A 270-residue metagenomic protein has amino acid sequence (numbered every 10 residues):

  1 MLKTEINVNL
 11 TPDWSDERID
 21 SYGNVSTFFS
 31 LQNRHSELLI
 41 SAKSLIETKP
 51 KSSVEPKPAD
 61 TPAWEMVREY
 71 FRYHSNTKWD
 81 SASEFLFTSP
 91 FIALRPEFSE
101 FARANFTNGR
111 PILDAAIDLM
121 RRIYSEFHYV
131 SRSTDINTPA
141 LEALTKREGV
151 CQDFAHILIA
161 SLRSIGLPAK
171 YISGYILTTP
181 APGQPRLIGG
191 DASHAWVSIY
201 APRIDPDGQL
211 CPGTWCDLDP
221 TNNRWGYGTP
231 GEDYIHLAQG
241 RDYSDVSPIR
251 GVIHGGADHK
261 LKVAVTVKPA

Functional and structural regions predicted by a protein language model:
M1-R72: Intrinsically disordered, low-complexity N-terminal segments that are enriched in acidic
T4, P12, D20, F29 (+12 more regions): Flexible, active-site-adjacent loop/turn segments at secondary-structure boundaries
V8, S44-I46, I199, P220 (+2 more regions): Hydrophobic side chains in beta-strands
D13, S36, F91, T134 (+5 more regions): Short capping/connector residues at structural and topological boundaries
I46, A63-G149, I165, R241-Y243 (+2 more regions): Secondary-structure boundary elements
P50-S53, S131, L162, G166-A169: Long, hydrophobic, amphipathic alpha-helical segments used as structural scaffolds
V54-M66, F71-D80, I92, P202-C216 (+1 more regions): Intrinsically disordered, low-complexity coil segments
R121, D153-A257: Hydrophobic/aromatic-rich core segments of domains that either
